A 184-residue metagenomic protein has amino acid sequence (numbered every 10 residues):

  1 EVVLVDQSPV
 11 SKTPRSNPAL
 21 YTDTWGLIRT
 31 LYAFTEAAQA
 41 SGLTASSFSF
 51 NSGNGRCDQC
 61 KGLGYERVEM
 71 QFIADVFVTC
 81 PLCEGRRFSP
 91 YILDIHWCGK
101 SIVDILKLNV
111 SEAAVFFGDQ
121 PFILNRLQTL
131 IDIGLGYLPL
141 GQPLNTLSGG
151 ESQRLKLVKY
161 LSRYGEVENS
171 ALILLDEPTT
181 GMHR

Functional and structural regions predicted by a protein language model:
E1-R184: Conserved phosphate-binding elements of NTP-dependent enzyme cores
